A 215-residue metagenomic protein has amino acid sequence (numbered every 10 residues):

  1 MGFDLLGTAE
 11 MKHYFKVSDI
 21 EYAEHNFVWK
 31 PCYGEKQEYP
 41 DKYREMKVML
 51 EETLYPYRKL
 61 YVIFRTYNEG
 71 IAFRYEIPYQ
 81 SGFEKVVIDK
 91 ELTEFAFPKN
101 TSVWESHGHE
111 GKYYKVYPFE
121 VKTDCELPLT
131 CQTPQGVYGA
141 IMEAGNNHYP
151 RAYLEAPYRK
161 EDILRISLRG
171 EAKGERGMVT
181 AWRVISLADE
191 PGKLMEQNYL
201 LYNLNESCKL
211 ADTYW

Functional and structural regions predicted by a protein language model:
M1-K209: N-terminal accessory beta-strand-rich subdomains and adjacent acidic, glycine-rich linkers that precede catalytic cores
D212-W215: Active-site mouth loops of central-metabolism enzymes
